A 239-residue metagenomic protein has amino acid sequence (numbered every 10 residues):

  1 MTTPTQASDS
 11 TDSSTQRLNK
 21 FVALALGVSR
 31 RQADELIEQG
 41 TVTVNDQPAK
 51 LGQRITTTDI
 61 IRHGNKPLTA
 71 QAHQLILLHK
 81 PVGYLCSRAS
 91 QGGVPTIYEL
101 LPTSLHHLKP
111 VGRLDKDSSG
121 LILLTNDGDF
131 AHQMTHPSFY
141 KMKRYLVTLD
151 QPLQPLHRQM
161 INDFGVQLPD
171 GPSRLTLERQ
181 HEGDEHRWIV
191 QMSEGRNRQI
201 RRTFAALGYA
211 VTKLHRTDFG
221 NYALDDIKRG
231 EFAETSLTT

Functional and structural regions predicted by a protein language model:
T2-T239: Basic, flexible Lys/Arg- and Gly-enriched helix-loop patches that mediate nucleic-acid binding at interfaces with rRNA
